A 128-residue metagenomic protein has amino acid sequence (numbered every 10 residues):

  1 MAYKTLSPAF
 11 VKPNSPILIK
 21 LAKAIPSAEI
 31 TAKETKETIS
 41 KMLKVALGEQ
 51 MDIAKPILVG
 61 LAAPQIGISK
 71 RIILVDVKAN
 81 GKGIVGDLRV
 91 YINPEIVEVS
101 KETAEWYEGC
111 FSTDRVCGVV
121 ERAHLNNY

Functional and structural regions predicted by a protein language model:
M1-Y128: Positively charged
